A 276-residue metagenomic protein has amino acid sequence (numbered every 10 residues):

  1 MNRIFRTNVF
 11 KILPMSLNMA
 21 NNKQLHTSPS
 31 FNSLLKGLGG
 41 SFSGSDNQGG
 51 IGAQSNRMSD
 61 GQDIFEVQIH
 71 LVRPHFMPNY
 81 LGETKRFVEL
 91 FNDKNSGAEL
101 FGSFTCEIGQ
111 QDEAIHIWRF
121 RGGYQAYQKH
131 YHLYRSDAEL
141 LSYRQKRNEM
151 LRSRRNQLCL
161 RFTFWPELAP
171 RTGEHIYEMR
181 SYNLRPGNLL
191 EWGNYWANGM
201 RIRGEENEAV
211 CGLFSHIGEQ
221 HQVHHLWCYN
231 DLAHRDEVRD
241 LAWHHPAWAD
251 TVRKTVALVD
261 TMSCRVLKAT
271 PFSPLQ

Functional and structural regions predicted by a protein language model:
N2-Q62, G97-I115, R119, H132-I176 (+3 more regions): Glycine-rich beta-strand-turn "strand-cap" elements at beta-sheet edges
I64-H70, I115, Y177-Y182: Active-site-flanking beta-strand signature of metal-NTP-handling nucleotidyl enzymes and homologous cyclase-like
F65-Q68, R86-N95, F104-E107: Onset and early core of a folded interaction/catalytic domain in large eukaryotic regulators
R73, R119-Q125, R185-P186, C228-H234: Helix N-cap motif at beta-to-alpha junctions
F76-E99, A126, L133-R135, E139-S142 (+3 more regions): Short amphipathic alpha-helical segments
K129-H130, V238: Alpha-solenoid ARM/HEAT helical repeat scaffolds used for protein-protein interactions
R161-F164, N183-L189: Short acidic/polar capping segments at secondary-structure boundaries
L232-V238, H244: C-terminal transmembrane module of eukaryotic multi-pass membrane proteins
